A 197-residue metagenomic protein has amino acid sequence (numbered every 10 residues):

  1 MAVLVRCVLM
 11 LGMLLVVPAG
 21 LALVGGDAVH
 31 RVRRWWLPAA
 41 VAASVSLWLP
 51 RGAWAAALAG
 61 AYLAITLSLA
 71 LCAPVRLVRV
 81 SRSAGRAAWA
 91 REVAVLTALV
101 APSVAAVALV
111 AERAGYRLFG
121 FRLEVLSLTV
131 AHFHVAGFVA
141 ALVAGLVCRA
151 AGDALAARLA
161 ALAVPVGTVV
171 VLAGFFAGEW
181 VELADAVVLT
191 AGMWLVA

Functional and structural regions predicted by a protein language model:
M1-A197: Hydrophobic alpha-helical transmembrane segments of multi-pass integral membrane proteins
